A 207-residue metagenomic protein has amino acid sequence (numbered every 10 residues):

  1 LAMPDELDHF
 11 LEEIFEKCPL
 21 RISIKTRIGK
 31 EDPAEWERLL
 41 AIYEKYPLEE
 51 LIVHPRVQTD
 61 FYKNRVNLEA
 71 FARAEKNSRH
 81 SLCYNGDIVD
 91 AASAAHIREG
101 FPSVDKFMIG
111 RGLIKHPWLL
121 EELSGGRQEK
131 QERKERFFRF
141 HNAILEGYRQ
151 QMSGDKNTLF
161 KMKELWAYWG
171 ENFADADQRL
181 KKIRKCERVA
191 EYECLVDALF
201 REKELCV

Functional and structural regions predicted by a protein language model:
L1-V207: Flavin-dependent oxidoreductase catalytic cores
